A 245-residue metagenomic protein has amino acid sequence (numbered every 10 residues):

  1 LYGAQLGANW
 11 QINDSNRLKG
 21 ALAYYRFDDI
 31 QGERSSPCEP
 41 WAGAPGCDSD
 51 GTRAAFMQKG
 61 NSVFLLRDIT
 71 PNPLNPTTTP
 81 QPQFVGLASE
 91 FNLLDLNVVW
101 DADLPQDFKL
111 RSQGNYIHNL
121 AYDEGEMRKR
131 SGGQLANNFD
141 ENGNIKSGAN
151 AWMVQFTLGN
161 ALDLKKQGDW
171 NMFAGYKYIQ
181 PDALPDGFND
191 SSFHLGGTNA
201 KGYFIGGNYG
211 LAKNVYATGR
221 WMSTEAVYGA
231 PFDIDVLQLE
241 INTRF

Functional and structural regions predicted by a protein language model:
L1, N9-Q11, S15-W41: Outer-membrane beta-barrel translocator/channel fold
E39, D48-F245: Outer-membrane beta-barrel pore domains
